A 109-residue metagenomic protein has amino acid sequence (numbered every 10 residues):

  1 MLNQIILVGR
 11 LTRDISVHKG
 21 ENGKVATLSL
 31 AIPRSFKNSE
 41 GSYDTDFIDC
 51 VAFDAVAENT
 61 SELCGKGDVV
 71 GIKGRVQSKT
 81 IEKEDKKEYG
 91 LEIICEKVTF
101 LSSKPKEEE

Functional and structural regions predicted by a protein language model:
M1-E109: Single-stranded nucleic acid-binding surfaces, predominantly the OB-fold ssDNA-binding core
